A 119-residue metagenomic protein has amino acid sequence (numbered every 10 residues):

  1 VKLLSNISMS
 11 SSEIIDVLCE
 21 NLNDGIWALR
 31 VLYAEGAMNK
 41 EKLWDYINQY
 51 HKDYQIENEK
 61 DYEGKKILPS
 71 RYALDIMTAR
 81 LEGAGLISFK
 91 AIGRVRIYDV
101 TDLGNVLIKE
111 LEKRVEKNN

Functional and structural regions predicted by a protein language model:
K2-Y46: Short alpha-helical segments that sit at the start of domains
V17-N21, K66, S70, V100: Residue-level marker of regulatory loop/turn positions in helix-turn-helix DNA-binding domains and in histidine
M38-K65: Short acidic, hydrophobic short linear motifs in intrinsically disordered regions
K65-G83: Short amphipathic alpha-helical interaction segments
E82-I92: A short, conserved structural fragment
R96, D102-N119: Short, amphipathic alpha-helical interaction segments positioned at domain boundaries
